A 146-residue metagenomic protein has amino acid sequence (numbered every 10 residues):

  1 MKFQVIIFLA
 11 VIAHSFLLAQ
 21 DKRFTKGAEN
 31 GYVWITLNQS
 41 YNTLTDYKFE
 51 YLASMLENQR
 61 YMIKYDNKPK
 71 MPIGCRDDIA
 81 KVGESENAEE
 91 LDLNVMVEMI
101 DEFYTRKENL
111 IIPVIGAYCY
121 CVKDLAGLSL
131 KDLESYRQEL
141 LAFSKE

Functional and structural regions predicted by a protein language model:
Q4-H14: Sec-dependent N-terminal signal peptides
I7-F8, T25, N42, N94: Residue-level signal for the start and early helices of compact helical domains
L9, N38-S40, E57, N109-L110 (+1 more regions): A generic structural signal for solvent-exposed, polar alpha-helical segments
L9-V11, M55, S144: Enrichment for repetitive, rod-forming helical segments
Q20-G74: N-terminal secretory signal peptides
D21-F24, A28-E29, K64-E146: Compact alpha-helical subdomains of small soluble proteins
